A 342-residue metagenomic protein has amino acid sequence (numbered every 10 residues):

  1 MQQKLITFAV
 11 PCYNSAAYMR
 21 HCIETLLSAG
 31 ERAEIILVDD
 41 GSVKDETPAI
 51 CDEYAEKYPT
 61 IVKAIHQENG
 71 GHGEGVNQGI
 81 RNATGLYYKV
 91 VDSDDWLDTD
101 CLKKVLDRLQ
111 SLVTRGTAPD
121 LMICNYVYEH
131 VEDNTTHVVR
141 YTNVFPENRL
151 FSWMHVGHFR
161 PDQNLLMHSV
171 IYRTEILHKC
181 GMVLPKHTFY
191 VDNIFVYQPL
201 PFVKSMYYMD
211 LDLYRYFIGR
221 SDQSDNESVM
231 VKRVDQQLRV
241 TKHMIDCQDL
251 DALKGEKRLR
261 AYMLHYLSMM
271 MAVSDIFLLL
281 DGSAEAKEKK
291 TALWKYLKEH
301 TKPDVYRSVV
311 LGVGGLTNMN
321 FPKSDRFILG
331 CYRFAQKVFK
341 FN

Functional and structural regions predicted by a protein language model:
K4-T7, E34, I194: Cell-envelope/extracellular polymer assembly enzymes that use nucleotide-activated donors
N14-S28: Short, well-formed alpha-helical segments that are part of the catalytic scaffolds of diverse glycosyltransferases
D39-I50: A conserved acidic beta->alpha catalytic loop
Q67-A83: Glycine-rich, basic loop-to-helix element that forms the pyrophosphate-binding segment of sugar-nucleotide handling
H72, D95-M206, F217-M230: Donor-binding/catalytic cores of nucleotide-activated saccharide and glycerol-phosphate transferases/polymerases
Y88: Short aromatic/hydrophobic "clamp" motif used to bind/position activated sugar donors
L211-R220, N226-K254, M269-P303: Catalytic core of nucleotide-sugar-dependent glycosyltransferases
L279-N342: Membrane-interface aromatic/basic loop that binds lipid-linked glycans or pyrophosphate carriers, typified by
